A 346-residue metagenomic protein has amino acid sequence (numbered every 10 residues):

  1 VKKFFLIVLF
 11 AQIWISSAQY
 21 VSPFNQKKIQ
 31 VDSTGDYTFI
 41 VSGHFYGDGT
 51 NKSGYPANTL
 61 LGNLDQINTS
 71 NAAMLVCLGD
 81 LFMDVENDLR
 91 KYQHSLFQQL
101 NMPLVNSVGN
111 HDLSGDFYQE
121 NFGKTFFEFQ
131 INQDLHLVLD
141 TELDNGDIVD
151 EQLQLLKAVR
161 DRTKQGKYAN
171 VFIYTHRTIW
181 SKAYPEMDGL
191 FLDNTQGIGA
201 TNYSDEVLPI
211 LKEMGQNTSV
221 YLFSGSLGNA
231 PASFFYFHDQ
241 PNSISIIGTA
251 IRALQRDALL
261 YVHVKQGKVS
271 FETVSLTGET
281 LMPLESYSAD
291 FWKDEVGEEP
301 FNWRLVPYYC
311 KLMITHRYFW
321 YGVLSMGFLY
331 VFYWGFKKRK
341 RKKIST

Functional and structural regions predicted by a protein language model:
F4-Q12: Sec-dependent N-terminal signal peptides
S17-L89, K182: N-terminal active-site segment of His-dependent metallophosphoesterases
Q19, D290-T346: Non-catalytic terminal accessory segments
Y20-K27, E86-N170, L190-I198, E206-S219 (+1 more regions): Extended active-site neighborhood of metal-dependent phosphoesterases/phosphodiesterases
Y37-L61, F82-D84, S114-E120, N145-I148 (+2 more regions): Acidic/histidine-rich helix-loop elements that form or flank divalent-metal/phosphate-binding sites at the catalytic
H44, G79-D80, G109-N110, H176 (+1 more regions): Active-site glycine-centered loops adjacent to acidic/histidine catalytic or metal-binding residues that shape
N229-R317: Binuclear metal-dependent phosphoesterase catalytic core
